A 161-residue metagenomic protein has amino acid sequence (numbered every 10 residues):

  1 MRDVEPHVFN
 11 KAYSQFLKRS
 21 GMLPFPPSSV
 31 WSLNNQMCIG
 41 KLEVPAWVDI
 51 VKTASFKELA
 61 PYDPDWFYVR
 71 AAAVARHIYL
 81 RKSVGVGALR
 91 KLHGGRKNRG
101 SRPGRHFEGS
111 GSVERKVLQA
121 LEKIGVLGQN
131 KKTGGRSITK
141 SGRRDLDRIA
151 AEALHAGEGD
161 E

Functional and structural regions predicted by a protein language model:
M1-A72, R76: Long, low-complexity, charged/polar intrinsically disordered regions in eukaryotic proteins
A73-R81, L92: Short amphipathic alpha-helical elements of helix-turn-helix/winged-helix folds
S83-R105: Short acidic, hydrophobic short linear motifs in intrinsically disordered regions
L89, E114-I124: Basic amphipathic alpha-helical segments that dock to polyanions
E122-K132: A short, conserved structural fragment
G134-K140: Minor-groove-contacting beta-hairpin "wing" of winged helix-turn-helix DNA-binding domains
K140-E161: Short, amphipathic alpha-helical interaction segments positioned at domain boundaries
